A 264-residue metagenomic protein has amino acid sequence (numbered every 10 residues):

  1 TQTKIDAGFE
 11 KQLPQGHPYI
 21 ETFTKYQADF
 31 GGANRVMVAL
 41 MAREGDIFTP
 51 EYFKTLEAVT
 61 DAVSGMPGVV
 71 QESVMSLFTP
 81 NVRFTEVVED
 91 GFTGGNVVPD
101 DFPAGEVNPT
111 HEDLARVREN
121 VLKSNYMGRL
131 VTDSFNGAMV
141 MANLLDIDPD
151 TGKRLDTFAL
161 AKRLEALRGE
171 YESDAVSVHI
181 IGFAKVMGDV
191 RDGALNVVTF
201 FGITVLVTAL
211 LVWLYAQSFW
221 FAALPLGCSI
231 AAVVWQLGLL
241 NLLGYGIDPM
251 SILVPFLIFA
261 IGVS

Functional and structural regions predicted by a protein language model:
T1-I47, F53, N108-V131: Solvent-exposed, non-transmembrane loop/terminal regulatory segments of multi-pass membrane proteins
Q2, F221-V263: Hydrophobic transmembrane alpha-helices and their membrane-interface caps in long multi-pass transport proteins
A7, V36-G45, G95-D101, A138-D150: Short, hydrophobic beta-strand segments
P14, G31-R35, V69-E72, S134-M139 (+1 more regions): Extracytoplasmic
T22, Y52-V59, V70, L160 (+1 more regions): Stable alpha-helical elements in mature extracytoplasmic
A28, K54, A104-F219, I230: Extracytoplasmic
V38-A42, E57-T85: Short amphipathic beta-strand/extended segments in non-transmembrane regions
Y52-E57, V82-A104, R191-V198: Charged, often glycine-rich, active-site loop that binds/positions anionic groups
